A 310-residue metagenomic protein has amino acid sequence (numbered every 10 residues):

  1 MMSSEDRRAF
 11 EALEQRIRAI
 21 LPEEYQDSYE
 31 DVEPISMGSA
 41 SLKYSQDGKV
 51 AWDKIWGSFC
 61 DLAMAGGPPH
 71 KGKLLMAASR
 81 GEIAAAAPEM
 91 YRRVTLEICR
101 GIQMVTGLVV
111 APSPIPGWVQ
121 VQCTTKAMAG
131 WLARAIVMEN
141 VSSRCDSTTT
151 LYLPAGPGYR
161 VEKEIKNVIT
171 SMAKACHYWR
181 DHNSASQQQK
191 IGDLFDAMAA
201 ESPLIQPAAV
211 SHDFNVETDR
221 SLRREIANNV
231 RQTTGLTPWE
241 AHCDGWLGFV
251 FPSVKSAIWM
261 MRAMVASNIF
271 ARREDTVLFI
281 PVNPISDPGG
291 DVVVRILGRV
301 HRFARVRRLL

Functional and structural regions predicted by a protein language model:
M2-F59, T150-Q206, H212, V216 (+1 more regions): PLP-dependent enzyme catalytic core of the Aspartate aminotransferase-like
L42, K49, M76-A77, A85: Conserved catalytic core of nucleic-acid polymerases
I55-L62, G66-G67, K71, G101 (+1 more regions): Extended, compositionally biased accessory segments flanking or bridging domains
H70, G81-V110, S202-P238: Conserved PLP-dependent catalytic core of the aminotransferase class-I/II
R92-T95, L108-A135, R223-R224, L236-A263: Conserved PLP-binding catalytic core of the aspartate aminotransferase-like
E97, G101-V105, W131-A135, E139-V141 (+5 more regions): Generic non-transmembrane alpha-helical segments
M104-S113, N140-D146, T233-A241, N268-R272: Short, flexible, solvent-exposed loop/turn segments with mixed acidic/basic and small polar residues
G130-P157, E162-K163, A257-P284: Intrinsically disordered, low-complexity regulatory segments enriched in Ser/Thr/Pro and charged residues
